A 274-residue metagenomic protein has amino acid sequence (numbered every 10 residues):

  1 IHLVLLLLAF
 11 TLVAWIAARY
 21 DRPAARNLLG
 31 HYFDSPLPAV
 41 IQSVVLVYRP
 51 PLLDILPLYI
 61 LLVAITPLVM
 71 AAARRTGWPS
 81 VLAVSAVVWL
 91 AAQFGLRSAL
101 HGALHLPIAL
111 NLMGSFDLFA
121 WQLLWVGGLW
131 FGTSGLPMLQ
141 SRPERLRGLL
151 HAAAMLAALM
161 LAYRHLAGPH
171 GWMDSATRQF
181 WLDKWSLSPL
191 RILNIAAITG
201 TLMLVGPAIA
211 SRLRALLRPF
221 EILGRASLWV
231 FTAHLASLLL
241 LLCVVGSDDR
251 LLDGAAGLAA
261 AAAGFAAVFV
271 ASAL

Functional and structural regions predicted by a protein language model:
I1-L274: Alpha-helical transmembrane segments and their immediate juxtamembrane cytosolic regions
